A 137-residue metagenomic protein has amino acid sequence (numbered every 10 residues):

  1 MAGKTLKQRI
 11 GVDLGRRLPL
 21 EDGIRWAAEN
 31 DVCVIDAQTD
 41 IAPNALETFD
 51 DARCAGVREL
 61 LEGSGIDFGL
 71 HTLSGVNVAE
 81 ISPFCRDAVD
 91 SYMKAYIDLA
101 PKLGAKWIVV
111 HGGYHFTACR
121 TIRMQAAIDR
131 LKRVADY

Functional and structural regions predicted by a protein language model:
A2-T5, G23-D31, T48-L70, K94-G104 (+1 more regions): Acidic (Asp/Glu)-rich catalytic clusters
L6-L14, I35-A37, F68-T72, I108-V110: Hydrophobic faces of well-ordered beta-strands that scaffold small-molecule active sites in alpha/beta enzyme cores
D13, L46-E47, R86, M124: A generic secondary-structure micro-motif detector that highlights 1-2 residue hydrophobic/ambivalent hotspots embedded
L14-L20: Short beta->alpha connector loops
L18, E62-G63, V78-Y137: Active-site acidic/histidine proton-transfer and metal-coordination neighborhood in alpha/beta enzyme cores
E29-V34, C54-G56, D87-D90, A127-D129: Short, low-complexity, polar/charged sequence segments that are solvent-exposed and flexible
D36-R58, G112, A118-C119: Glycine-rich, proline-tolerant flexible connector loops at the mouths of alpha/beta enzymes
Q38-N44, L73-S82: Glycine-/proline-rich flexible loop or hinge segments
